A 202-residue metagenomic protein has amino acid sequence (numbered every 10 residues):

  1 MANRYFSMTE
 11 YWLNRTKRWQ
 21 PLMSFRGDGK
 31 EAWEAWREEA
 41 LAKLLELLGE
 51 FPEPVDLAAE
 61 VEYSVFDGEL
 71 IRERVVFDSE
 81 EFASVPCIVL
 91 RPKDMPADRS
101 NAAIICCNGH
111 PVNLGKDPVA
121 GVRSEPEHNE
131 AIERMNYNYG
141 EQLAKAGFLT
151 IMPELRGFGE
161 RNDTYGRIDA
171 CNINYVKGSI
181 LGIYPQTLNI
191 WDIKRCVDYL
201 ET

Functional and structural regions predicted by a protein language model:
M1-I71, S79: N-terminal targeting or regulatory segments adjacent to alpha/beta-hydrolase or S9 domains
R15-R18, R37, R74, R91 (+3 more regions): Basic side chains
R26, R74, G178-G182: Glycine- and acidic
G29, D94, P185: Solvent-exposed, flexible loop/coil residues
W36, A40, L44, A83 (+2 more regions): Alpha-helical packing segments of well-folded alpha/beta enzyme cores
A40-K43, L90, G147, Y199: Short alpha-helical scaffold segments that flank and stabilize functional sites
S64-S124: Glycine-rich active-site/cofactor-binding loop and its immediate structural neighborhood
R99, I104-K194, Y199-T202: Cap/lid segment of the alpha/beta-hydrolase catalytic domain
